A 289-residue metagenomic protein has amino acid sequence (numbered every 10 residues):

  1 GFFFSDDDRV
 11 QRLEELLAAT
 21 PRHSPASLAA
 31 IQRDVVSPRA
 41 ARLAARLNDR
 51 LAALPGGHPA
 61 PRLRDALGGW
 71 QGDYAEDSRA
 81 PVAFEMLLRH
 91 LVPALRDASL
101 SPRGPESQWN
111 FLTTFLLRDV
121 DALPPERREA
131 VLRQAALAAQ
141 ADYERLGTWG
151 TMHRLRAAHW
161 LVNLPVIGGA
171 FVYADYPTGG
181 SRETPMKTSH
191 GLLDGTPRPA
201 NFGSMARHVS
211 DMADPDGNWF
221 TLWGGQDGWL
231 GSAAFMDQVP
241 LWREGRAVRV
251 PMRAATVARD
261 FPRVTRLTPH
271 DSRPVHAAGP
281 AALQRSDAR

Functional and structural regions predicted by a protein language model:
G1-R289: C-terminal/peripheral segments of proteins
